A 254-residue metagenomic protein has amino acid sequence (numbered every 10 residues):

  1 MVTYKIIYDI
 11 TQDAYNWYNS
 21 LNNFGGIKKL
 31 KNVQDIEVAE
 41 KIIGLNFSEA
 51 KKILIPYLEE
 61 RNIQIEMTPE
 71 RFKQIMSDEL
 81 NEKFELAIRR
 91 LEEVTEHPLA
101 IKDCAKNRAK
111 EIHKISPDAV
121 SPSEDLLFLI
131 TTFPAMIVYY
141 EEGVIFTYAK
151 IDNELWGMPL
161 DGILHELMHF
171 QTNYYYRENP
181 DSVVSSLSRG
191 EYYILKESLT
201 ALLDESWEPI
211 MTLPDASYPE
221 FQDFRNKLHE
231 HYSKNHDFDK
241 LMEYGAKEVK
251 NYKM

Functional and structural regions predicted by a protein language model:
M1-E92, E96-P98: N-terminal low-structure segments adjacent to metalloprotease catalytic domains across cellular compartments
M1-W17, S182-K227: Post-HExxH zinc-binding segment in Zn-dependent metallohydrolases
I53, Y57, I75, E79 (+7 more regions): Charge-rich, solvent-exposed alpha-helical interaction surfaces
E79-E141, S206-M211: Auxiliary, metal-adjacent structural segments of Zn-dependent hydrolase domains
T131-D152, Y174, N179, V183: A long, hydrophobic alpha-helical segment
T147-I163: Short pre-active-site segment immediately N-terminal to the catalytic Zn-binding motif
D161-R177: Active-site recognition of the HExxH zinc-binding catalytic motif
E208-M254: Long, well-structured alpha-helical subdomains associated with metal-dependent extracellular/ecto-lumenal hydrolases
